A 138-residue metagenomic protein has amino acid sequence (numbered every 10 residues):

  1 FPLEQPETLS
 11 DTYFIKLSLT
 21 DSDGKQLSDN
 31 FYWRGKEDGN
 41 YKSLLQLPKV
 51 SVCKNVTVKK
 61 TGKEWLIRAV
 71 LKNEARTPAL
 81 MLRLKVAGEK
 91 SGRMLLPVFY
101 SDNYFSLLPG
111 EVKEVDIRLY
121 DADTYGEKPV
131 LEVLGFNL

Functional and structural regions predicted by a protein language model:
F1, N103-F105, E111-V115: Short strand-edge motifs at loop-to-beta-strand transitions and within beta-strands of extracellular beta-rich domains
P2-Q46, L96, D116-L138: Terminal connector regions
E4-Q5, V56-V58, S101-L107: Beta-strand-rich interaction surfaces with strong enrichment in secreted/lumenal proteins
Y13, W65-I67, L80, K113: Hydrophobic core residues within well-ordered beta-strands of beta-rich domains
R34-E64: Low-complexity, acidic Ser/Thr/Pro/Gly-rich terminal tails and inter-domain linkers that flank the onset of structured
V50, V86-Y104: Short beta-strand and strand-turn-strand segments in soluble, beta-rich domains
G62-R76: Short beta-strand elements of extracellular/lumenal beta-sandwich folds
E74-M94, V133-F136: Short acidic, flexible loop segments centered on an aromatic residue
